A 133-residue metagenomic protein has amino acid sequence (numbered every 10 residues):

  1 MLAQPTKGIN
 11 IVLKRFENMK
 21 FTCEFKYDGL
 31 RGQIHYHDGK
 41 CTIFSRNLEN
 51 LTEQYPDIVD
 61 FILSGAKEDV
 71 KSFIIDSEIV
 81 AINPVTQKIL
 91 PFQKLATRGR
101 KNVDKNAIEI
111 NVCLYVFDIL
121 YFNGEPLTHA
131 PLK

Functional and structural regions predicted by a protein language model:
M1-K133: Catalytic cores of nucleic-acid ligases and guanylyltransferases
